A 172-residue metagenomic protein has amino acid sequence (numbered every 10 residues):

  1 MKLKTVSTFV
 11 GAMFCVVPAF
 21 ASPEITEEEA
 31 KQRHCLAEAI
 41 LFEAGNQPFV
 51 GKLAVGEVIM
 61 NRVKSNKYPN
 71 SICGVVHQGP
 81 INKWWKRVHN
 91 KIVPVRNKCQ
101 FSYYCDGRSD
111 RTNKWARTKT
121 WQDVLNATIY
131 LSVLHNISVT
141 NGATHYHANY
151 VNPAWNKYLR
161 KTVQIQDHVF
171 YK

Functional and structural regions predicted by a protein language model:
M1-S7: Bacterial N-terminal signal peptides that target proteins for export
F9-F14: Gram-negative bacterial Sec-dependent N-terminal signal peptides
V16-P18: N-terminal signal peptide c-region/cleavage motif recognized by signal peptidases
F20-K172: Bacterial extracytoplasmic/cell-wall-associated proteins, especially those involved in peptidoglycan
